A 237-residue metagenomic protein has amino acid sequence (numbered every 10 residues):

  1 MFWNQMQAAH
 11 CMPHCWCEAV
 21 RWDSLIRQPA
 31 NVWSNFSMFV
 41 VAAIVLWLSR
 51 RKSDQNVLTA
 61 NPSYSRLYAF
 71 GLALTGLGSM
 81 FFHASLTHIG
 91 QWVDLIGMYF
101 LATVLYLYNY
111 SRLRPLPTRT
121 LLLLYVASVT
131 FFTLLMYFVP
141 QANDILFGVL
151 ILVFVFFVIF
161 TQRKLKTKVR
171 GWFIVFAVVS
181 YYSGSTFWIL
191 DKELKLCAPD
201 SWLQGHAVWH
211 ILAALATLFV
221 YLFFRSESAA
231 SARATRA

Functional and structural regions predicted by a protein language model:
M1-A237: Multi-pass alpha-helical transmembrane bundles in non-GPCR membrane proteins that perform intramembrane catalysis
